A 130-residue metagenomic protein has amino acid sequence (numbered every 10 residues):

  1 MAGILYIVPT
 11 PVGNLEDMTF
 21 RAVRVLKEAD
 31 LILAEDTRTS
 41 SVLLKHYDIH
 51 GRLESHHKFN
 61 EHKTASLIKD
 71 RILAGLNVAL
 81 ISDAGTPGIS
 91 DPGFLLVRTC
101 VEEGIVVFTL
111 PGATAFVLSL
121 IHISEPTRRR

Functional and structural regions predicted by a protein language model:
M1-F59: Glycine-rich, flexible N-terminal cofactor/catalytic loop recognition
I4, L76-V78: Loop/turn-to-beta-strand initiation segments
V12-L15, D83-P87: Short glycine-rich anion-binding loops that position phosphate/pyrophosphate groups of nucleotides and phosphorylated
R38-S40, G85-T86, A115: Alpha-helix capping/helix-boundary segments
N60-I68: Glycine-rich, highly charged phosphate/nucleotide-binding loops
I89-E103: Short Gly/Thr/Asp-enriched flexible loops that form oxyanion-binding sites at enzyme active sites
T99-L120: Short, acidic/small-residue loops that bind anionic groups at enzyme active sites
I121-R130: Single conserved hydrophobic/aromatic residue that forms the stacking wall/gate of nucleotide- or nucleobase-binding
